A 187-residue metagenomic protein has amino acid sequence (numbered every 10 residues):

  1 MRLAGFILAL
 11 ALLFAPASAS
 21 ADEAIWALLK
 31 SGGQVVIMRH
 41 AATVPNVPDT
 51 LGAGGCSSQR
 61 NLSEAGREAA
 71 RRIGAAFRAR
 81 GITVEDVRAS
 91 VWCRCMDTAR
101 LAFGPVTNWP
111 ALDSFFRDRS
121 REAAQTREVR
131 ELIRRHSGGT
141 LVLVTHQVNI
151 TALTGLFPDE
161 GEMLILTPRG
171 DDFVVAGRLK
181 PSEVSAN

Functional and structural regions predicted by a protein language model:
G5-A15: Bacterial N-terminal signal peptides
A17-A21: Boundary at the C-terminal end of the N-terminal hydrophobic targeting segment
D22-P110, F115-R119, L156-V174, R178-N187: Active-site-proximal alpha-helix that buttresses catalytic centers in soluble enzyme cores
G33-V35, G139-T145: Generic beta-sheet signal
S120-R127: Short, surface-exposed amphipathic charged segments that create phosphate/polyanion-binding patches used for binding
R127-S137, S185-N187: A polyampholytic, Gly/Pro-enriched intrinsically disordered region
R135-G139, P168-R169: A short, structured loop/turn motif at beta-sheet edges
